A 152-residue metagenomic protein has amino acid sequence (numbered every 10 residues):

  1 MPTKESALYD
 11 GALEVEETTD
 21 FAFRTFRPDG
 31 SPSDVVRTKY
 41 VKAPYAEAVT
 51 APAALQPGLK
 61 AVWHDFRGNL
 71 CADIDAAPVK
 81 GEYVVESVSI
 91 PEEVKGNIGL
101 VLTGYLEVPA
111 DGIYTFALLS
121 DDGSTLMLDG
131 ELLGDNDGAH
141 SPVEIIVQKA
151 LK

Functional and structural regions predicted by a protein language model:
M1-K4, A22-R24: A positively charged, amphipathic N-terminal helix/segment that binds anionic biomolecules
P2-Y9, D135-A139: Short beta-strand segments within Ig-like beta-sandwich modules, predominantly Fibronectin type-III
A7-A12, G68-N69: N-terminal targeting/docking segments
G11-D20: Solvent-exposed segments in extracellular or luminal domains encompassing
T19-D29: Append "Rare intracellular matches occur via the same short Y/T/C beta-strand/loop motifs
R27, P32-T115, L119-K152: Extracellular/secretory pathway-exposed regions associated with glycan biology
